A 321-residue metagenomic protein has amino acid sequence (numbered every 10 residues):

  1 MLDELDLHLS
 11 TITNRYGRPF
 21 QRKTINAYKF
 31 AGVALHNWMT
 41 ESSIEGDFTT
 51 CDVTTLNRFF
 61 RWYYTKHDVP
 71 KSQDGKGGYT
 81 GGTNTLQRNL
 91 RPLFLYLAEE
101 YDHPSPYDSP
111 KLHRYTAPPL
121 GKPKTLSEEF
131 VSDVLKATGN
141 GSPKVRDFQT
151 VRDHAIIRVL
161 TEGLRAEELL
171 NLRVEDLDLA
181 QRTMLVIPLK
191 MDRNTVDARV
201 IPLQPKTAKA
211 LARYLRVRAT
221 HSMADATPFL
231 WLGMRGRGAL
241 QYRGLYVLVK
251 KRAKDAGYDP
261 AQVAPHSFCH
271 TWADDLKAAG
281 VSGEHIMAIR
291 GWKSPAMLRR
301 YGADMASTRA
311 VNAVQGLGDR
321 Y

Functional and structural regions predicted by a protein language model:
E4-K23, K29-G121, A137-K144: N-terminal core-binding DNA-recognition domain of tyrosine recombinases/integrases
D133-A166: Basic, Lys/Arg- and aromatic-enriched nucleic-acid-binding interface segment
S142-R146, V247-A288, S307, G316: Short, basic (Lys/Arg/His-rich) helix/loop patches that form interaction surfaces in the mid-to-C-terminal regions
L160-Q181, E284-A288: Short, charged phosphate-coordinating catalytic segments
N171-A210, A296: Conserved tyrosine-mediated DNA breakage-rejoining catalytic core shared by Y-recombinases
D176-L179, P260-Q262, V281-Y301: Short, polar N-cap/turn motifs at the start of nucleic acid-interacting alpha helices
P188, D192, R290-G316: Catalytic-site neighborhood detector that most strongly recognizes the C-terminal catalytic loop/helix of tyrosine
D192-R213, A226-V249: C-terminal catalytic core of Y-nucleophile DNA break-rejoin enzymes
